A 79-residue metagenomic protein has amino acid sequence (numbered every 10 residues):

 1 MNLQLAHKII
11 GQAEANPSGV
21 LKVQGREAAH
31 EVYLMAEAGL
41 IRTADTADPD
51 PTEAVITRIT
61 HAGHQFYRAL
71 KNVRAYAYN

Functional and structural regions predicted by a protein language model:
M1-R26: Short amphipathic alpha-helical interface segments
L3, H7, A29, A38 (+1 more regions): Non-catalytic, well-ordered alpha-helical scaffold segments
K8-Q12, E31, A69: Charge-rich, solvent-exposed alpha-helical interaction surfaces
G19, L34, A38-R42, Q65-V73: Amphipathic alpha-helical interaction surfaces
K22-A44, A54: Short amphipathic alpha-helical interaction segments
A54-N79: Short, amphipathic alpha-helical interaction segments positioned at domain boundaries
